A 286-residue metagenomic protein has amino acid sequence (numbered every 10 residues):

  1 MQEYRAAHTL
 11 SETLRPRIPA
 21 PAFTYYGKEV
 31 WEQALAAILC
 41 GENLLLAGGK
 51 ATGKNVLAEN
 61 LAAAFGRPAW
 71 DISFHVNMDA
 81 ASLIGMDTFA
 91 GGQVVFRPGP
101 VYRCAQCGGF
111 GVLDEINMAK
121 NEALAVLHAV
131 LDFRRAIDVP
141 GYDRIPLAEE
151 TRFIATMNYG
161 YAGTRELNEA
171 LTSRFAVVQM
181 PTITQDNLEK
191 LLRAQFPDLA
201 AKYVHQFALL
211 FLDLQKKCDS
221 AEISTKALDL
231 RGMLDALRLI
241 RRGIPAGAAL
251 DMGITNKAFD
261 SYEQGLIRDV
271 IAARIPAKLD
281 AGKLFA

Functional and structural regions predicted by a protein language model:
M1-A286: C-terminal regulatory/interaction module of P-loop NTP-utilizing enzymes
